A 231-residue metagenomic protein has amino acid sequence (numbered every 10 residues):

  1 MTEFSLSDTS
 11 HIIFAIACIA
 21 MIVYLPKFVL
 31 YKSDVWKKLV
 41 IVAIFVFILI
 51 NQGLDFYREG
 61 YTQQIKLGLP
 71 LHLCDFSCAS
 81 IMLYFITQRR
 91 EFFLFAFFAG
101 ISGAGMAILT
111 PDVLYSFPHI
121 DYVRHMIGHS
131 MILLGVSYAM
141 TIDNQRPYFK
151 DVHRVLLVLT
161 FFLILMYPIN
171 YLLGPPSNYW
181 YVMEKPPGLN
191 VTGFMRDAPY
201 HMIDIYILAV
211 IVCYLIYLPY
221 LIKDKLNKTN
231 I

Functional and structural regions predicted by a protein language model:
M1-I16, R154-F161, L173-C213: Membrane-interface transmembrane-helix boundary segments in multi-pass integral membrane proteins
T9-A15, T62-C74, L94-F97: Structural signature of hydrophobic alpha-helical transmembrane segments
M21-L25, I81, I132-K150: Alpha-helical transmembrane segments in multipass membrane proteins, preferentially the mid-helix core
P26-L39, I86-F93, I142-H153, L226-N227: Membrane-interface helix-boundary motifs at transmembrane edges
V35-I41, F93-I101, H125: Cytoplasmic-side transmembrane-helix entry/capping segments in multi-pass membrane proteins
F45-F56, G100-D112, L159-P168: Aromatic-anchored segments of alpha-helical transmembrane domains
Y57-I65, T87-R90, P111-V123: Membrane-interface helix caps and helix-loop-helix hairpins in membrane proteins
L69-L73, I120-L134: Membrane-interface loop-to-helix entry segments
